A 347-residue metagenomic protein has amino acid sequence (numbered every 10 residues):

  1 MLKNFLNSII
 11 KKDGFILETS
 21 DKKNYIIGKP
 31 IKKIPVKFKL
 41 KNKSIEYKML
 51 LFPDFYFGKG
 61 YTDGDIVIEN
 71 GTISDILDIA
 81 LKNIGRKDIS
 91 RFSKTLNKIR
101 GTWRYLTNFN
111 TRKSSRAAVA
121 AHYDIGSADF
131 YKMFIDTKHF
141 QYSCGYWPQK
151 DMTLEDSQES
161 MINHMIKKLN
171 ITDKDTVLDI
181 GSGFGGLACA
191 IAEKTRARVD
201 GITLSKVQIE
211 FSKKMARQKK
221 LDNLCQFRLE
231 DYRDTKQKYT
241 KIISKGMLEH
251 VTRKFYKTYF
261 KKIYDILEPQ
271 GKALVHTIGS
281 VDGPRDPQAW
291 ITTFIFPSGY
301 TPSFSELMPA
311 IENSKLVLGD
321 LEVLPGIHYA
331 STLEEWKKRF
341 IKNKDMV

Functional and structural regions predicted by a protein language model:
M1-Q158, H164: Feature captures hydrophobic
D173-G183: Conserved class I S-adenosyl-L-methionine
F184-R196: Conserved SAM-binding loop of SAM-dependent methyltransferases across substrates and taxa, primarily the Class I
S212-K213: Conserved SAM-binding loop
R233-I242: A short acidic, Gly/Pro-enriched loop at the edge of an enzyme's catalytic core that lines a small-molecule cofactor
K257-P269: A short glycine-rich, Lys/Arg-flanked "PGG" loop and its adjoining helix->strand segment in the class I
Q270-I278: Conserved beta-strand signature within the Rossmann-like core of class I S-adenosyl-L-methionine
I278-V347: Substrate-binding/catalytic lobe of Class I Rossmann-like enzymes that use SAM or dcSAM, i.e., the mid-to-C-terminal
